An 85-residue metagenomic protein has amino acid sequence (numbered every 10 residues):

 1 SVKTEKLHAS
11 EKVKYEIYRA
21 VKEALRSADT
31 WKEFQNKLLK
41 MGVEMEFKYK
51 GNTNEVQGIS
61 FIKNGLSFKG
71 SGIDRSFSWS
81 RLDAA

Functional and structural regions predicted by a protein language model:
S1-A85: Single-stranded nucleic-acid nicking/binding segments centered on His-rich, glycine/basic loops
